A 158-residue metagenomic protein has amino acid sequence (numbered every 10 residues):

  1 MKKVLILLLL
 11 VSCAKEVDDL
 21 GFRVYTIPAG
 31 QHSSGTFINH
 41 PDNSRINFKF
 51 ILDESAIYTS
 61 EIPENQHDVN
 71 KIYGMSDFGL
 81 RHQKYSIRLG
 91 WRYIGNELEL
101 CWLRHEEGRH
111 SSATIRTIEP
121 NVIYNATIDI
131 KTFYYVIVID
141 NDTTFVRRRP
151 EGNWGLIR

Functional and structural regions predicted by a protein language model:
M1-L7: Sec-dependent signal peptide recognition, specifically the positively charged N-region followed immediately by
V11-S12: C-terminal motif of bacterial Sec signal peptides marking the signal peptidase cleavage site
D19-E99: Secretory/extracellular carbohydrate-interaction modules and structurally similar beta-sandwich "look-alikes"
N39-P41, T117-E119, G152: Surface-exposed coil/turn segments at beta-strand junctions on protein surfaces, enriched
F48, V122-I130, Y135-V138: Short tryptophan-centered beta-strand motifs in secreted/extracellular beta-sheet-rich domains of glycan-recognition
L100-N125: Short, aromatic/His-centered strand-loop micro-motif at the edge of beta-sheets
R109-A113, D142-R147: Surface-exposed loop/edge segments in extracytoplasmic proteins
R147-R158: Flexible glycan-contacting loops in extracellular carbohydrate-active proteins
